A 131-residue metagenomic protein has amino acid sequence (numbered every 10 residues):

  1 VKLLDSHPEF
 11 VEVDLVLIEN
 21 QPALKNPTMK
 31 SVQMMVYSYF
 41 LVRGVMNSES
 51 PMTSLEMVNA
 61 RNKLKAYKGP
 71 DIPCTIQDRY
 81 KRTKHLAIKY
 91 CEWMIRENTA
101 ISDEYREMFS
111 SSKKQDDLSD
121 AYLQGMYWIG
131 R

Functional and structural regions predicted by a protein language model:
V1-R131: Phosphate- and other anionic-substrate recognition elements at nucleic-acid/protein interfaces
